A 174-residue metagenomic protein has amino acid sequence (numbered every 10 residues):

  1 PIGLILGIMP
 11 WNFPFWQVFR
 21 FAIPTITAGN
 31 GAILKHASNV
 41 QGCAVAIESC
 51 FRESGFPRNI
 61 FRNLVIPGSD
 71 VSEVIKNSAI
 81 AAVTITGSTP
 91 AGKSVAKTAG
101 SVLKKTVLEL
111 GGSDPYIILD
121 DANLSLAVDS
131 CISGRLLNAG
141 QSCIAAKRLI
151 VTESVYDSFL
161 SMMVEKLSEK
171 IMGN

Functional and structural regions predicted by a protein language model:
P1-L126: Rossmann-like NAD(P) dinucleotide-binding subdomain of oxidoreductase/dehydrogenase enzymes
G55, P90-N174: ALDH superfamily catalytic-core signature
